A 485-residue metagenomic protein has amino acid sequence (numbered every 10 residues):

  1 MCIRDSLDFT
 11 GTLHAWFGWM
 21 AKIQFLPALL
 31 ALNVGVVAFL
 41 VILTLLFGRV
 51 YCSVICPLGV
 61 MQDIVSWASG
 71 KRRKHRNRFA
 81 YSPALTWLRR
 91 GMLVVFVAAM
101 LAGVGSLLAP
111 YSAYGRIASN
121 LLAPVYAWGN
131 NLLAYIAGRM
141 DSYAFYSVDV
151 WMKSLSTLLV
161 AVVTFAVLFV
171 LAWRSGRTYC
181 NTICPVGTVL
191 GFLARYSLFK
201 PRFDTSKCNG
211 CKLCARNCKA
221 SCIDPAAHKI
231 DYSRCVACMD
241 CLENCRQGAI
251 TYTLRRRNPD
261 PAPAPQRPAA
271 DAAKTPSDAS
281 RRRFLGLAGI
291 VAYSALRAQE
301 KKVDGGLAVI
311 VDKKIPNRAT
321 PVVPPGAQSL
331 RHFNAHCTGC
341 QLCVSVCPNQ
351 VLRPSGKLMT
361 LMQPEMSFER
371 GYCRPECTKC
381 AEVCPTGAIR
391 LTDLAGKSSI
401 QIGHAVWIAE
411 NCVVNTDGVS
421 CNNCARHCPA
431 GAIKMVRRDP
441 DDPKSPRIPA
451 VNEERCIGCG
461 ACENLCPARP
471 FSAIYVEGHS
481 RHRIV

Functional and structural regions predicted by a protein language model:
I3-H228, S233-R234, D240-V485: Non-ligating segments of multi-cofactor redox enzymes
